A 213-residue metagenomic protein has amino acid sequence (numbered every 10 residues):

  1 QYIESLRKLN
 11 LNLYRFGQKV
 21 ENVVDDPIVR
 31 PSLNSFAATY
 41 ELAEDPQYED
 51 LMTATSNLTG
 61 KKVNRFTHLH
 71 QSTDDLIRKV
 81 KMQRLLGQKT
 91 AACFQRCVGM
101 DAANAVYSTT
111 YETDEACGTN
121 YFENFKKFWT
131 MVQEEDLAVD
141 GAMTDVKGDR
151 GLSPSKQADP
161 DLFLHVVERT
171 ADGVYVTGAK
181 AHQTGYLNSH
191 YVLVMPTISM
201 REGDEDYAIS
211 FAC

Functional and structural regions predicted by a protein language model:
Q1-L42: N-terminal-proximal low-complexity accessory segments that begin disordered and transition into the first
R15-Q18, T109-D114, D206: Glycine- and acidic
D26-R30, N57-F66, S155-Q157: Glycine-rich loop at the start of a catalytic domain that most often binds anionic cofactors/ligands
R30, N34, T130-Q133, Y175: Generic structural signal for well-ordered, non-transmembrane alpha-helical segments in soluble/cytosolic regions
S35-T53, I198-C213: Short, solvent-exposed cationic patches
E41-V139: Internal helix-loop-helix
D136-D149: A short, Trp-centered hydrophobic/proline-enriched beta-strand micro-motif
V146-C213: FAD-binding core of flavoproteins
